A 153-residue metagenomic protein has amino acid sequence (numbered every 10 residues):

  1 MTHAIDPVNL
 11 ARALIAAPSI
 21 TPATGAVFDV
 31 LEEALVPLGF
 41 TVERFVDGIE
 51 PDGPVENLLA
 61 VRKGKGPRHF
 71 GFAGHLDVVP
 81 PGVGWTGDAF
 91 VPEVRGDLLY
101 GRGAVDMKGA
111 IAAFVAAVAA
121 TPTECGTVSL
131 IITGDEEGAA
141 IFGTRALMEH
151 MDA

Functional and structural regions predicted by a protein language model:
M1-P81: N-terminal helical capping/dimerization or prosegment-like subdomains of hydrolases acting on amide or phosphate bonds
T2, L35, V115-T123, M151: Alpha-helix C-terminal capping segments
A26, A112, F142-G143: Generic recognition of short, well-ordered alpha-helical segments
V30, A113-A116, A146: Alpha-helical elements of Rossmann-like donor-binding domains used by nucleotide-donor carbohydrate transfer enzymes
F45, R102, I131-T133: Structural motif
P51, G64-K65, P92, P122-E124 (+1 more regions): Solvent-exposed alpha-helices and their adjacent loops that cap or buttress functional pockets in soluble metabolic
H69-S129: Active-site metal-coordination/substrate-binding segment of hydrolases, especially metallo-dependent peptidases
C125-A153: Histidine/acidic-residue-rich, glycine-tolerant segments that coordinate divalent metal ions
